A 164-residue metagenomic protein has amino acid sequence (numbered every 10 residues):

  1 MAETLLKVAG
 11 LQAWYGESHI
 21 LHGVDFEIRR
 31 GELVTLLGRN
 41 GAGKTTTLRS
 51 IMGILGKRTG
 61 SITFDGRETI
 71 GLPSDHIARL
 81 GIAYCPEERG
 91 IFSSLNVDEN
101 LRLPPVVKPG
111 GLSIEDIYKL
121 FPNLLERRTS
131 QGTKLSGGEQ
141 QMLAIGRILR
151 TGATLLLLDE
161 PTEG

Functional and structural regions predicted by a protein language model:
A2-G164: Glycine-rich phosphate-binding loops of nucleotide-dependent enzymes
